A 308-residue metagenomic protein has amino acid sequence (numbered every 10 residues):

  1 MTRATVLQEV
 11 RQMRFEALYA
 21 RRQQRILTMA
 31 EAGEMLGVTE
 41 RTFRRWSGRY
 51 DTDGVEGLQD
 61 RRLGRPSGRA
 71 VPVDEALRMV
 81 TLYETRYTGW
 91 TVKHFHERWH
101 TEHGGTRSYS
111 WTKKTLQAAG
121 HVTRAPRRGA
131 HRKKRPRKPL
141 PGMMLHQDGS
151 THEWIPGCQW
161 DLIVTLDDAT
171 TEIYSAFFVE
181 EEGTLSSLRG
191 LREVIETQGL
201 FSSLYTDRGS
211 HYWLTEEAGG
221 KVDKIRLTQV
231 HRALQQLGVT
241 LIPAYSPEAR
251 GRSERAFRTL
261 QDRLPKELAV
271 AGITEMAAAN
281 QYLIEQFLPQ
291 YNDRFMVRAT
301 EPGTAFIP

Functional and structural regions predicted by a protein language model:
M1-A17, R65-D74: Short, Lys/Arg-enriched anionic-surface-contact patches
E9-L27, A76-R86: Short, amphipathic alpha-helical "recognition" segments used to contact nucleic acids or chromatin
M29-L36, F95, W99: Short alpha-helical "recognition helix" segments of helix-turn-helix
R41-R44, S110: Key DNA-contact positions within bacterial/archaeal DNA-binding proteins
G54-Q147, H152-E153, K221, I225 (+1 more regions): Basic, flexible linker segments flanking DNA-binding modules in nucleic acid-interacting mobile-element proteins
R98, D223, Q229-E301, A305-I307: Charged alpha-helix within mobile-element recombinases
G105-T106, Q117-I173, E180-S202, R232-Q236: Mobile-element integrase/transposase regions, centering on the N-terminal DNA-binding/Zn-coordinating module
L191, I195-D223, A244-P247: Acidic/histidine-rich, metal-coordinating catalytic segments
